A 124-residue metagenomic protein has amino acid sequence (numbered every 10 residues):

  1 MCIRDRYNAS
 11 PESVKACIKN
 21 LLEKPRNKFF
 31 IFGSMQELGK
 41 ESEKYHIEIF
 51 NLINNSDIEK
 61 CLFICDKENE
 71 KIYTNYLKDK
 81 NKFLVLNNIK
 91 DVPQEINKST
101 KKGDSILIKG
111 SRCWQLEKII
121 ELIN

Functional and structural regions predicted by a protein language model:
M1-I3: Short, small-residue-biased leader/transition segments that mark boundaries at the very start of proteins
R6-N124: ATP-dependent carboxylate-amine ligase
